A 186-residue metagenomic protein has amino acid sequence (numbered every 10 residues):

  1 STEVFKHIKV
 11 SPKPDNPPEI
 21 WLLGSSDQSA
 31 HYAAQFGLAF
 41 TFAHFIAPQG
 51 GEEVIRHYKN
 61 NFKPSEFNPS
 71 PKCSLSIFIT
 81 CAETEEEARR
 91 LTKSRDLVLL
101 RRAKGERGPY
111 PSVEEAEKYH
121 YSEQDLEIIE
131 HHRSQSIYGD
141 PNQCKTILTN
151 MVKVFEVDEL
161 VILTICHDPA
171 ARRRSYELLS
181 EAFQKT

Functional and structural regions predicted by a protein language model:
S1-F36: Internal, glycine-rich beta/alpha segment that forms the wall or movable "lid" of small-molecule/cofactor binding
S1-K9, G50-F155: An alpha-helical appendage that flanks or caps ligand/catalytic pockets
I20-L23, L38-A43, P71-I77, L160-I162: Hydrophobic faces of well-ordered beta-strands that scaffold small-molecule active sites in alpha/beta enzyme cores
S26-I55, K59: A conserved active-site cap/scaffold subdomain adjacent to cofactor or substrate pockets
I46, L163-A171: Glycine-rich, proline-tolerant flexible connector loops at the mouths of alpha/beta enzymes
E53-N61, D168-T186: C-terminal helical cap(s) of enzyme catalytic domains, especially alpha/beta-barrels
V154-I165: Bilobed periplasmic-binding protein-like "clamshell/Venus-flytrap" ligand-binding domains
